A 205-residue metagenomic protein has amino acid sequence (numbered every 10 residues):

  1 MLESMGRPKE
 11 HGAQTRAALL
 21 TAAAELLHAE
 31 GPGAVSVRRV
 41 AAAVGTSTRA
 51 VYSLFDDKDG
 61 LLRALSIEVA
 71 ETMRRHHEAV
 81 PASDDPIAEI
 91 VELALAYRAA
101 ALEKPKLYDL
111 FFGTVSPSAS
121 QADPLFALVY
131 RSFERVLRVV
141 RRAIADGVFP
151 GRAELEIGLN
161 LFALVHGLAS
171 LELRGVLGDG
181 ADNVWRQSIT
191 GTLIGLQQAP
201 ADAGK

Functional and structural regions predicted by a protein language model:
M1-Q14, E25, P200-K205: N-terminal intrinsically disordered/low-complexity leader segments
T15, K58, L65, V69 (+6 more regions): Hydrophobic/aromatic residues within well-ordered alpha-helical segments
A18, A22, L26-G60, A64: Helix-turn-helix
A64, E78-L107, G158-L161, K205: Hydrophobic alpha-helical connector segments
I67-E92, Q121-Y130, R141: Amphipathic alpha-helical linker/stalk segments
A100, L110, R138, R142 (+2 more regions): Amphipathic C-terminal alpha-helical segment
A100, Q121-D146, L155-L159, N183-L193: Amphipathic alpha-helical packing segments from all-alpha helical-bundle domains
